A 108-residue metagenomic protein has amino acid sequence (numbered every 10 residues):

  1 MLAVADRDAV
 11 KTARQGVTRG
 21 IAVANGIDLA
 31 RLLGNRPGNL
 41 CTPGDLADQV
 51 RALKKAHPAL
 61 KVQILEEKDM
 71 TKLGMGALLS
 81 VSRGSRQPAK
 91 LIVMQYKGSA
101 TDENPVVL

Functional and structural regions predicted by a protein language model:
M1-L108: N-terminal hydrophobic/helix-forming segments and targeting peptides
